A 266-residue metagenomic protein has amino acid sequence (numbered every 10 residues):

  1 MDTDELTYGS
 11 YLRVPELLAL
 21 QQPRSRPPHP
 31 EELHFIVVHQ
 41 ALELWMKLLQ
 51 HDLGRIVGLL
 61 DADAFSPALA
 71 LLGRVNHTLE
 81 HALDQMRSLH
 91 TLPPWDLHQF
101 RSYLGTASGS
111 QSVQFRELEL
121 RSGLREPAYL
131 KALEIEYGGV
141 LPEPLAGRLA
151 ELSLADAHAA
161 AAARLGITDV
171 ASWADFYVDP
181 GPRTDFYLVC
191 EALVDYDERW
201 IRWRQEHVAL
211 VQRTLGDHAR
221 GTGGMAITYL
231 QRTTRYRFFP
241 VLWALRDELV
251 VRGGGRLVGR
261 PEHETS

Functional and structural regions predicted by a protein language model:
M1-S266: Surface-exposed peri-terminal alpha-helical interaction modules
